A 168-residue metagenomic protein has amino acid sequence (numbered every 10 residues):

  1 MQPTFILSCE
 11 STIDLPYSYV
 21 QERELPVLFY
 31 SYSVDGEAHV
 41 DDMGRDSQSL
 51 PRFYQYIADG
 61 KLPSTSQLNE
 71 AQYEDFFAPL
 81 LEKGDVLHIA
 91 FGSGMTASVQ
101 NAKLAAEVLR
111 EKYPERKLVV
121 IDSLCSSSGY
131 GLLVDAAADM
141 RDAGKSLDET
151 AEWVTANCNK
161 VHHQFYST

Functional and structural regions predicted by a protein language model:
M1, E74-V86: Glycine-rich phosphate/diphosphate-binding loops that line cofactor/substrate pockets in enzymes
I6-Q72: N-terminal glycine-rich anion-binding loop in soluble enzyme alpha/beta folds
N69-P79, L104-V108: Short, charged beta->alpha transition segments
D85-S93, V119-D122, A136: Short glycine-rich or small-residue beta-strand-to-loop segments that form or flank ligand, phosphate, metal/Fe-S
F91-K112, L132-V134: Short Gly/Thr/Asp-enriched flexible loops that form oxyanion-binding sites at enzyme active sites
A106-S127, A143-T150: Short, acidic/small-residue loops that bind anionic groups at enzyme active sites
G129-R141: Short, small-residue alpha-helix embedded
D139-T168: Internal, active-site/partner-interface "lid" segment
